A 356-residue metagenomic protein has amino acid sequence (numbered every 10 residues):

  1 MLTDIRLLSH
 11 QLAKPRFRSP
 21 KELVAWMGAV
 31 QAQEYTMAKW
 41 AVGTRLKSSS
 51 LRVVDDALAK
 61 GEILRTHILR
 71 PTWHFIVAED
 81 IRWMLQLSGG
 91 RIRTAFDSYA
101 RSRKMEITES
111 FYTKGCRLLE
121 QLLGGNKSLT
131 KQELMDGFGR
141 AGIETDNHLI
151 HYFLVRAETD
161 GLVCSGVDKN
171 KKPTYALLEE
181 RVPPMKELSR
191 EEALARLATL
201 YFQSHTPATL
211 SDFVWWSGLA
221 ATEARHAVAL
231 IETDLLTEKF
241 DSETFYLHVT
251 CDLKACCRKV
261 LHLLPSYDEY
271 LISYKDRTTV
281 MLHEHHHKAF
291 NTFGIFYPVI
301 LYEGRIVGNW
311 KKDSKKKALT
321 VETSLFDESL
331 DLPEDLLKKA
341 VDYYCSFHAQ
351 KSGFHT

Functional and structural regions predicted by a protein language model:
M1-L129, D136-D146, T320: Phosphate-backbone binding and catalysis cores of DNA-processing enzymes
A57, T130-G139, A157, L210-V214 (+1 more regions): A short acidic, leucine-rich amphipathic alpha-helix
A59-I68, T72-W73, E158-D168, E232-F240 (+1 more regions): A short, conserved structural fragment
M84-A100, E179-L200, S204, V260-S266 (+1 more regions): Short, amphipathic alpha-helical interaction segments positioned at domain boundaries
S110-K127, R190-P207, V228: Positively charged, polyanion-binding regions of nucleic-acid-associated proteins
N147-R225: Loop-centered beta-sheet repeat module
L230, D234-H285: Non-catalytic regulatory appendages
H283, F290-F296, I300-T356: Glycine-rich, small/acidic residue-mixed loop/short-helix segments
